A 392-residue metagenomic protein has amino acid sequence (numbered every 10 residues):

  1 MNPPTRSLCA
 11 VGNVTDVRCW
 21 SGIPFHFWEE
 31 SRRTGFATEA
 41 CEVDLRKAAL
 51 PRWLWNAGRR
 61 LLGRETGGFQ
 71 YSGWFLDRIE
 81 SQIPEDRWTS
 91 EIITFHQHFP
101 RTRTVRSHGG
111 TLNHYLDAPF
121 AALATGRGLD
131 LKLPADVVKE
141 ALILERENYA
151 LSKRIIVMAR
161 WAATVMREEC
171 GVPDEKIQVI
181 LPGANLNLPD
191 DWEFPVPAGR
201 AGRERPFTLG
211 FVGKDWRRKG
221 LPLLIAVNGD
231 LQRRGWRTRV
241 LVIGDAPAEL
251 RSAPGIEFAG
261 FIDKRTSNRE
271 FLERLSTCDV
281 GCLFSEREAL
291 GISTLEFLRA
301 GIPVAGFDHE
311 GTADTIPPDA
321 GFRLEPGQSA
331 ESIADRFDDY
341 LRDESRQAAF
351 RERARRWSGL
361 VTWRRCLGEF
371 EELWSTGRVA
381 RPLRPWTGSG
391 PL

Functional and structural regions predicted by a protein language model:
Q70-W74, E193-V196, S345-R381: A charged, aromatic-enriched C-terminal amphipathic alpha-helix characteristic of glycosyltransferases across folds
P134-I155: Membrane-proximal helix-turn-helix segments that form the acceptor-binding/catalytic region of lipid-linked
W161, G183: Carbohydrate-associated surface elements
P195-K219, I225-G229: Conserved donor-binding/catalytic core segment of Leloir-type glycosyltransferases
G244-R274: Nucleotide-activated donor-binding/catalytic signature segment of Leloir-type glycosyltransferases, i.e., the conserved
E286: Aromatic "clamp/platform" in nucleotide-sugar-dependent glycosyltransferases that forms part of the donor/acceptor
P303-G306: Short hydrophobic beta-strand element within catalytic cores of glycosyltransferases and related nucleotide-activated
A313-D338: Change "using UDP/GDP/dTDP sugars" to "using nucleotide sugars
